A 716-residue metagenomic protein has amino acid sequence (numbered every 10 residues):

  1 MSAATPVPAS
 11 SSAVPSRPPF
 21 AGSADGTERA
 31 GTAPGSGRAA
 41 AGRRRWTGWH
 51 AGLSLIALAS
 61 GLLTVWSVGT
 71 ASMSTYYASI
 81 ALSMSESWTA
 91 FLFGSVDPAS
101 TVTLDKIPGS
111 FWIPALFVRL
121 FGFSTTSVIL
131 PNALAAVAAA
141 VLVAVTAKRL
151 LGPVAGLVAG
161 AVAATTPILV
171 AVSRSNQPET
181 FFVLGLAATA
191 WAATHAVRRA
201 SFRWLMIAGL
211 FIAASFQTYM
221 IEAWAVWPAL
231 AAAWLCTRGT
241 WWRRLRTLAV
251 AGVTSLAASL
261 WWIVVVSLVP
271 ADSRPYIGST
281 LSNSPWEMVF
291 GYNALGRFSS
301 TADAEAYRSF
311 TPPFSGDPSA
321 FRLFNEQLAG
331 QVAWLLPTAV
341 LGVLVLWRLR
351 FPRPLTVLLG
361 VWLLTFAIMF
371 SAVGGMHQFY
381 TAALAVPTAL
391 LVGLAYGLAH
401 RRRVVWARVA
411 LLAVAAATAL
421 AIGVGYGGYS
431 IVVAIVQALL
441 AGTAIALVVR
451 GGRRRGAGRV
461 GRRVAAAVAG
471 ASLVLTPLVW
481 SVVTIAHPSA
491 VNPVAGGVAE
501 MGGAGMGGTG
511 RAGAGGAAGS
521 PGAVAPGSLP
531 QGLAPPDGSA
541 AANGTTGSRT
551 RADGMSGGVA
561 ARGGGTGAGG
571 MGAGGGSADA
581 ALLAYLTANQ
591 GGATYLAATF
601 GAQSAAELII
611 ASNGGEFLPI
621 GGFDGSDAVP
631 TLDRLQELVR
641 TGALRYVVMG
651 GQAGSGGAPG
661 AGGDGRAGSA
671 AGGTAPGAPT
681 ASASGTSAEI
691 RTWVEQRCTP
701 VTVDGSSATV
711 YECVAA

Functional and structural regions predicted by a protein language model:
M1-T32, S36, A678-A716: In a subset of proteins, long, contiguous C-terminal domains/tails are tracked
M1-Y276, T280-E287, G291-A302, R308-W406 (+4 more regions): Membrane-integral, polyisoprenol-dependent glycosyltransferases of the GT-C/oligosaccharyltransferase superfamily
A3, R402-M506: Transmembrane helical bundles and short interhelical boundary loops of multi-pass, membrane-embedded
Y77, G109, T189, P285 (+7 more regions): Stable alpha-helical elements in mature extracytoplasmic
T254, I277-L281, A471-S472, A588 (+1 more regions): A general structural signal for short secondary-structure junctions and capping/turn motifs
S273, L281, H487, V629-T641: Alpha-helical scaffolding within the catalytic cores of extracellular/periplasmic polymer-degrading hydrolases
P312-A329, V404-G423, G505-G532: Short, intrinsically disordered, low-complexity segments enriched in Ser/Thr and Pro
L475-G625, R640-W693, C698-C713: Short periplasmic/luminal acceptor-recognition loop of GT-C membrane glycosyltransferases, typified by
